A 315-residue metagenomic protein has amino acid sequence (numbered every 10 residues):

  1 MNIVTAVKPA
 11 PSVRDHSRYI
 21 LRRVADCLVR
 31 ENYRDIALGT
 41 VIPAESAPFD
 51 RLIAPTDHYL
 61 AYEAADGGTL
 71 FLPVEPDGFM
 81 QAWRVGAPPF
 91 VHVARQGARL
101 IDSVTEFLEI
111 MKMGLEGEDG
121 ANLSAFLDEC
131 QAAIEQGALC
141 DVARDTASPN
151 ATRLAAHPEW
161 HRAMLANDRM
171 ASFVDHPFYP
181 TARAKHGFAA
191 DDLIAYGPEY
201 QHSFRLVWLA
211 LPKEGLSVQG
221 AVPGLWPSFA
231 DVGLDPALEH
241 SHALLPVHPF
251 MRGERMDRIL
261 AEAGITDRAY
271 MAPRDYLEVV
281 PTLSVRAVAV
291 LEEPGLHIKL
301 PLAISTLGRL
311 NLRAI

Functional and structural regions predicted by a protein language model:
N2-I315: Nucleotide/phosphate-binding site architecture used for ATP/NTP-dependent chemistry
